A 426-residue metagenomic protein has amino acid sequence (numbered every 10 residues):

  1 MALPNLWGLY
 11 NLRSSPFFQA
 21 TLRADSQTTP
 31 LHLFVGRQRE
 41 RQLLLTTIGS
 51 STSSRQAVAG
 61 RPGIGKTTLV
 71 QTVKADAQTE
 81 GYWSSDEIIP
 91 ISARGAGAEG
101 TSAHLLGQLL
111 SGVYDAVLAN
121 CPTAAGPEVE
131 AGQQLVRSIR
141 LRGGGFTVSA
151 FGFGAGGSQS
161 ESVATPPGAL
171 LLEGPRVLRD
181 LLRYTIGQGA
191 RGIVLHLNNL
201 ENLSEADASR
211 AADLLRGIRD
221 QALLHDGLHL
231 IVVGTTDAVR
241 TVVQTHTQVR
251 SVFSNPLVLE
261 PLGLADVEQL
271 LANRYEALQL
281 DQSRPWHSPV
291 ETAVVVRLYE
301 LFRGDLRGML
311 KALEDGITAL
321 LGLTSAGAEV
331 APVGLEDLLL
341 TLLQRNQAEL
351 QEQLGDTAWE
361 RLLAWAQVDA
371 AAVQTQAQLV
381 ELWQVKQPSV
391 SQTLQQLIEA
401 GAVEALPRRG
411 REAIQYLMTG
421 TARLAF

Functional and structural regions predicted by a protein language model:
M1-Q56, D76-T79: A short, basic N-terminal segment
A2-L12, R176, D180-V295: The catalytic "switch" region of P-loop NTPases
T46-I193, L197, L203-A206, L228 (+1 more regions): P-loop NTPase nucleotide-binding core
E130-S138, Y275-E329: Conserved AAA+ ATPase small/helical "lid" subdomain
G304, G308-Q378: Winged-helix-like regulatory helical subdomains adjacent to P-loop NTPase cores
Q384-A400, A413: Short amphipathic alpha-helical interaction segments
R408-F426: Short, cationic-aromatic polyanion-contact patches
